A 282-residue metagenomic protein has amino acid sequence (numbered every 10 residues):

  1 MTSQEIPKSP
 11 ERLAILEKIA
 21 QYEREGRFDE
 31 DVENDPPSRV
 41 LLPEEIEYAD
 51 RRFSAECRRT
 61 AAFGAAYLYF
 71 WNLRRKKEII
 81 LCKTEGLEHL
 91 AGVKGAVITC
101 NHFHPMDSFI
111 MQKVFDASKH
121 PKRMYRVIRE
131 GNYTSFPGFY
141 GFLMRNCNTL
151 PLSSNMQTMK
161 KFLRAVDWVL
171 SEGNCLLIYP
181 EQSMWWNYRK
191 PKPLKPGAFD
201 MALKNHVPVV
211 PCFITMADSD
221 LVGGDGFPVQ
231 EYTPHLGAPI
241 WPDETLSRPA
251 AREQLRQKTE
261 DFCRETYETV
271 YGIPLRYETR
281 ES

Functional and structural regions predicted by a protein language model:
T2-Q112, R145-N146: Membrane-anchoring hydrophobic helices of lipid-metabolizing enzymes
T2-S38, K160-S282: Non-catalytic C-terminal accessory region of glycerolipid acyltransferases and related lyso-lipid remodeling enzymes
F70, D116, G141, V166 (+1 more regions): Short amphipathic alpha-helical segments and helix-helix/interface helices
L73-E78, L152-Q157, N187-R189: Short, flexible loop segments at the rims of nucleotide/cofactor-binding pockets, characterized by
K76-E78, G92, H120, E172 (+1 more regions): Short, structurally constrained coil/turn elements that cap an alpha-helix or connect an alpha-helix to the following
T84, R126, T149-P151, V209-P211 (+1 more regions): Conserved beta-strand scaffold positions in the cores of enzyme catalytic domains, especially in NTP/NDP-utilizing
T84-L87, P137, K160-L163: Structural motif corresponding to alpha-helix initiation and N-cap regions
G92-M156: Catalytic core of membrane glycerolipid acyltransferases/transacylases, capturing the structured, soluble-facing
